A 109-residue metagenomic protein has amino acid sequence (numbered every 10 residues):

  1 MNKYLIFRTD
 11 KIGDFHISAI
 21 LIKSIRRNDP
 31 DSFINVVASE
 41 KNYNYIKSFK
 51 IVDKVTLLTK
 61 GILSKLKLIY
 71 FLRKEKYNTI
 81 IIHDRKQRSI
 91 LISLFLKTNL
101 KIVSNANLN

Functional and structural regions predicted by a protein language model:
M1-N109: Catalytic machinery of carbohydrate-active enzymes, primarily nucleotide-sugar-dependent glycosyltransferases
